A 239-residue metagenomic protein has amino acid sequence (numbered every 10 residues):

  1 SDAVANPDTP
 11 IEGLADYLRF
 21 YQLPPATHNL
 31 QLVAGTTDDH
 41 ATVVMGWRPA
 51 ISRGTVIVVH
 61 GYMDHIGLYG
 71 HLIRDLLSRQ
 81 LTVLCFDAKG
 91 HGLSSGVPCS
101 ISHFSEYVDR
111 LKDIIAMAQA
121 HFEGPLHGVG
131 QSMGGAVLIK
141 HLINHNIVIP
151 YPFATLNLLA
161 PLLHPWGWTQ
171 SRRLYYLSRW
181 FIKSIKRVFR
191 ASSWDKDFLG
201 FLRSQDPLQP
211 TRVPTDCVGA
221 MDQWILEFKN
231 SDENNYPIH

Functional and structural regions predicted by a protein language model:
S1-T36, H40-R48: An N-terminal hydrophobic leader/cap segment in hydrolases
R53-G61: Short beta-strand element of the alpha/beta-hydrolase
Y62-L68, G92-F122: Catalytic nucleophile-loop/oxyanion-hole region of alpha/beta-hydrolase and closely related hydrolase-like folds
I73-V97: Conserved alpha/beta-hydrolase
V129-C217: Alpha/beta-hydrolase-fold enzymes
V213-Y236: Active-site nucleophile elbow and catalytic-triad environment of alpha/beta-hydrolase enzymes
H239: Short beta-strand/loop motif that positions the catalytic acidic residue of the alpha/beta-hydrolase fold
